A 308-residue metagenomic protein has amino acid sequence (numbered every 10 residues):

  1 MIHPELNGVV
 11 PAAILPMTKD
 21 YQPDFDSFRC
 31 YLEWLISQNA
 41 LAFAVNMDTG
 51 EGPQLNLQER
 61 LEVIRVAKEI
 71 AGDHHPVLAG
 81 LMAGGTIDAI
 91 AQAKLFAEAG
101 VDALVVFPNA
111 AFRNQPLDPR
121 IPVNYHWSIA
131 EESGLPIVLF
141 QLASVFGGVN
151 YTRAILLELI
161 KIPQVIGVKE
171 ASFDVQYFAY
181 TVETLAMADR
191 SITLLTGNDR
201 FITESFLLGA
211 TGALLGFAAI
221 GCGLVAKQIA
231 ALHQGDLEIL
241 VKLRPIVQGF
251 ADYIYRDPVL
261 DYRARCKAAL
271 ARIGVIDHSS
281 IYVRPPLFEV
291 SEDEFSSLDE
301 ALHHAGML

Functional and structural regions predicted by a protein language model:
I2-N150: Active-site beta->alpha loop and helix N-cap motifs at the rims of alpha/beta catalytic domains
L6, D48, L78, V165 (+4 more regions): Short glycine/serine/threonine-biased micro-segments
I36, E204-L308: Structured C-terminal cap/extension of enzyme domains
L55-Q58, P116-P119, N150-T152, Y180-T181 (+2 more regions): Short secondary-structure transition/capping segments
E62, V66-I70, L95, A99 (+8 more regions): Alpha-helical structural signal in soluble globular domains
E131-E132, A143-A251, Y255: Catalytic alpha/beta core domains of metabolic enzymes, predominantly
